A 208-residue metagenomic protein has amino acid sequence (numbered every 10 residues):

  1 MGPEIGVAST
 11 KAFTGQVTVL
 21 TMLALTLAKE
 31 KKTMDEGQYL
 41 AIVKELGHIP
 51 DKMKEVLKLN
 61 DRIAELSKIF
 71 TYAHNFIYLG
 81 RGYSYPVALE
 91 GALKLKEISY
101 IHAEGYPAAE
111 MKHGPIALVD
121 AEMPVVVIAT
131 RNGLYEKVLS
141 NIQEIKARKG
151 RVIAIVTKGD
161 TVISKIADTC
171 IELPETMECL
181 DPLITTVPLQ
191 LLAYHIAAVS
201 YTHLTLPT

Functional and structural regions predicted by a protein language model:
M1-A41, E45-H48, T130-P174, L192: Glycine-rich phosphate-binding loops that contact phosphosugars or nucleotide phosphates
G15-L20, V87, G91, I184-L191: Catalytic-loop motifs flanking and including active-site residues across diverse enzymes
T33-V43, N60-S67, G105-Y106, V162-I163 (+1 more regions): Flexible, glycine/charged-enriched surface loops at secondary-structure junctions
A41-G80: Cofactor-pocket helix-loop regions in the catalytic cores of large enzyme subunits
H74-D120: Anionic-ligand anchoring segments at beta-strand to alpha-helix junctions in alpha/beta enzyme folds, i.e., glycine
E104-I128, V138, A147-T157: Generic long, charged, amphipathic alpha-helical segments
T202-T208: Conserved small/polar residues in nucleotide/adenosyl-binding loops
